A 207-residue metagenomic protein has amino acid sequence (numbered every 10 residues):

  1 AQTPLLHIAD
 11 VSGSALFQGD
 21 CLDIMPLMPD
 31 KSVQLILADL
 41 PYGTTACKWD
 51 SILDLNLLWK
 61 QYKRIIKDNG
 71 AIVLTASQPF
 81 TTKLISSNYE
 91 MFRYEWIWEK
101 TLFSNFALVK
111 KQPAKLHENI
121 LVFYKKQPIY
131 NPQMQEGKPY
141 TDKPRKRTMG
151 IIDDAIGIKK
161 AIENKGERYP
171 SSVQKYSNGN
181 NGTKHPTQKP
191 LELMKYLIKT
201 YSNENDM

Functional and structural regions predicted by a protein language model:
A1-M207: Core catalytic lobe of class I
